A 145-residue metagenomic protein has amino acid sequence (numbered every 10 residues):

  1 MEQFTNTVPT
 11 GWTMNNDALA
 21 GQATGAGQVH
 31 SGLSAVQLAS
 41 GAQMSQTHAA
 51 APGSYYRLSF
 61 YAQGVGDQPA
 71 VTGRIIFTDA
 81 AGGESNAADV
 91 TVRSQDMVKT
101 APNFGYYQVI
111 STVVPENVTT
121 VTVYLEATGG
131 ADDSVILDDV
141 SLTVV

Functional and structural regions predicted by a protein language model:
M1-F4, S40-I75, Y107-T112, V140: Extra-cytoplasmic beta-strand recognition segments
E2-A35: Extracellular glycan-recognition surfaces and repeat-rich motifs
L33-Q43, V98-A101: Extracellular beta-rich ligand/substrate-recognition surface
A51-G53, D79-G82, V113-N117, V144-V145: A short, structured loop/turn motif at beta-sheet edges
S59, T122-E126: Extracellular recognition modules
A62-M97: Extracellular ligand-binding interfaces
E84-V118: Extracellular carbohydrate recognition and processing domains and analogous Trp-centered ligand-binding platforms
N103, A127-V144: Extracellular carbohydrate recognition
